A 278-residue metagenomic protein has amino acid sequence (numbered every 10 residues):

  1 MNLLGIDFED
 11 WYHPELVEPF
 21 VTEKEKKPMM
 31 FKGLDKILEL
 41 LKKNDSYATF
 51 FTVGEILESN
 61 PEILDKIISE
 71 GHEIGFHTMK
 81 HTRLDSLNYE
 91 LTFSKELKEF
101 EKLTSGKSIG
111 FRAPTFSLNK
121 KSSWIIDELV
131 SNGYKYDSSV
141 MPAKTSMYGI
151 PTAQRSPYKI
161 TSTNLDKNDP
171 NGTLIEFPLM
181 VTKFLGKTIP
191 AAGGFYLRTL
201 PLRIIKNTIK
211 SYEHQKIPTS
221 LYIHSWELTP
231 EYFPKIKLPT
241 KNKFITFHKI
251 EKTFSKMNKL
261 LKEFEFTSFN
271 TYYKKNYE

Functional and structural regions predicted by a protein language model:
M1-E70: Active-site beta->alpha N-cap acidic-glycine motif
D7, L41, F50, I74-H77 (+5 more regions): Conserved, mostly hydrophobic/aromatic
E9-W11, E55-L57, K80-H81, F116-L118 (+4 more regions): Short, solvent-exposed loop/turn segments at secondary-structure junctions
V21-P28, F51-V53, M79-E90, R112-S117 (+2 more regions): The substrate-binding groove and active-site-proximal loops of carbohydrate-active enzymes, especially glycoside
L34-L38, P61-D65, F93-E101, I126 (+2 more regions): Generic structural signal for well-ordered alpha-helices, preferentially at hydrophobic/aromatic core positions
K43-D45, Y136, T199-E278: C-terminal domain-boundary segment and adjacent tail
N44-S122, Y134, S139-S146, G172: Metal-dependent polysaccharide deacetylase catalytic core of the NodB/CE4 family, i.e., the active-site-bearing domain
S105, A113-I217: Active-site-adjacent pocket scaffolds in enzyme catalytic domains
